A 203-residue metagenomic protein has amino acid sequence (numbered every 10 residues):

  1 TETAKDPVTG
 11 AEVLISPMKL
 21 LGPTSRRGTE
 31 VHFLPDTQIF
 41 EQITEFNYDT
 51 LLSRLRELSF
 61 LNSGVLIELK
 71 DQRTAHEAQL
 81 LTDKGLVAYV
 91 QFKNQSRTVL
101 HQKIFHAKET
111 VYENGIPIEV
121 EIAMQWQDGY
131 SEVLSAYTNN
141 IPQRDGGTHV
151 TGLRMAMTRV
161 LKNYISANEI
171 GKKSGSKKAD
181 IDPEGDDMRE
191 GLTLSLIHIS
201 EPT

Functional and structural regions predicted by a protein language model:
T1-F92: GHKL-type ATPase core
E2, E121, E201: Acidic-residue sensor for enzyme active/binding pockets
T29, T148, T203: Ser/Thr-centric signal marking residues that sit in or immediately flank functional binding/regulatory motifs
L34-D36, Q125-S131, S200: Short connector loops/turns at beta-strand edges and beta->alpha or beta->beta junctions
P35-F40, I141-R144, S200: A generic structural motif
Q42-E45, V133-A136, S200: Short conserved micro-motifs at the rims of enzyme active sites and ligand-binding pockets
E68-E190, L194-S195: GHKL/Bergerat-fold ATPase module in large chromosome/replication-associated machines
S195-T203: Residue-level detector of conserved catalytic or cofactor/ligand-binding positions in enzyme active sites
